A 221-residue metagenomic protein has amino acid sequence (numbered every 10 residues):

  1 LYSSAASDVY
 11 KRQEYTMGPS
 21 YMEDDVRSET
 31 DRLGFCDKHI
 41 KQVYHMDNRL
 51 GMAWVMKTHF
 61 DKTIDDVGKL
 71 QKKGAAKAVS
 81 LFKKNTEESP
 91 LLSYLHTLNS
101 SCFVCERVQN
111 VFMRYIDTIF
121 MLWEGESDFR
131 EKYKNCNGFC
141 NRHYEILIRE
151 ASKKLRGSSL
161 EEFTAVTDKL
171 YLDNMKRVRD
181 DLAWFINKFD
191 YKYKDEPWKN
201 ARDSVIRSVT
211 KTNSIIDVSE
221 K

Functional and structural regions predicted by a protein language model:
L1-A6, Y10: Single conserved hydrophobic/aromatic residue that forms the stacking wall/gate of nucleotide- or nucleobase-binding
K11-M17, M46-A53, R114-F120, E150-R156: Short cysteine/histidine-rich zinc-coordinating motifs and their immediately flanking basic loops
E14-S28, T118-E126: A cross-kingdom feature marking solvent-exposed beta-strand/loop segments within repeated, beta-rich binding/scaffold
E23-R32, D37-K73: Acidic (E/D-rich), amphipathic helical modules within compact regulatory domains
D25-T30, S89-L98, F129-Y133: Short, flexible, mixed-charge glycine/proline-rich loop motifs that serve as phosphate/nucleic-acid-contacting
T30-M46, N99-V108, K134-R149: Extracellular/lumenal glycan-associated surfaces
W54, T58-L98, Q109, Y115-E124 (+1 more regions): Structural signature for extended repeat/solenoid scaffolds and their inter-repeat hinge/linker regions, spanning
Q71-L81, S101, H143, S159 (+1 more regions): Long, charge-rich alpha-helical interaction segments
